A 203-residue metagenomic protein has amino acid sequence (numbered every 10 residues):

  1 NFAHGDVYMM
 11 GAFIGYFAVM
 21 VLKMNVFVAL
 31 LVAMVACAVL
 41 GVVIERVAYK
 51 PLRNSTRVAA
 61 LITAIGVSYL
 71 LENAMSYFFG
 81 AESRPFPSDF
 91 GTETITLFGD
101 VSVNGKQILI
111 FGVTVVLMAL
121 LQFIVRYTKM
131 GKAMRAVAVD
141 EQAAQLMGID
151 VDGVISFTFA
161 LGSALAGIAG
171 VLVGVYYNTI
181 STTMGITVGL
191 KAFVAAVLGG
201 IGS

Functional and structural regions predicted by a protein language model:
N1-A12, V26, N54-A59, M130-A133 (+4 more regions): Short, non-helical or kinked segments that cap or interrupt transmembrane helices
A12, A33-C37, V67-S68, V113 (+2 more regions): Transmembrane alpha-helical core residues of multi-pass small-molecule transporters, especially secondary transporters
F17, V21, V42-P51, A74 (+4 more regions): Membrane-interface helix caps of multi-pass small-molecule transporters
K23-V35, S156-S203: Transmembrane alpha-helical segments in multi-pass inner-membrane proteins
K23-V67, A74: Alpha-helical transmembrane segments within multi-pass membrane transporters and channels
Y49-N54, S88, I95-T96, A133-L146: Short amphipathic alpha-helical coupling elements at transmembrane boundaries
L52-Y127, V154: Transmembrane helix-bundle core of multi-pass membrane transporters and related energy-transducing complexes
V101-I180: Helix-loop-helix "hairpin" substructures at the membrane interface of multi-pass membrane proteins
